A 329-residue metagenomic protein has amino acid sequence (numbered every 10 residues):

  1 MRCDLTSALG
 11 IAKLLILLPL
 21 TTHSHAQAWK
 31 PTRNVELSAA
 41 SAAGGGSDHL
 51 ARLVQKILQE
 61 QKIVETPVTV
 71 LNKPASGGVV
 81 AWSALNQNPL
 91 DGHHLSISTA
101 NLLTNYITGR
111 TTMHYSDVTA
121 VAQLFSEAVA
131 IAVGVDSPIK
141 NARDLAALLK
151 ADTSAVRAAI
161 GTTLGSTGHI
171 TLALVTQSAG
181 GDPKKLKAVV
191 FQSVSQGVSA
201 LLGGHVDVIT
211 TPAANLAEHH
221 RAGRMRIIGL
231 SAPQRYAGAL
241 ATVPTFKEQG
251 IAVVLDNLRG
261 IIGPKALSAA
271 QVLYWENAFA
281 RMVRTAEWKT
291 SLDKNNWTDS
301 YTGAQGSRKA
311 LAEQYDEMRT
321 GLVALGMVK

Functional and structural regions predicted by a protein language model:
M1-T32, K329: Short, low-complexity disordered leader/linker segments with a strong preference for bacterial N-terminal type II
A26-D117, L164, G181-V208, D299-T302 (+1 more regions): N-terminal (or domain-start) structured segment
P31, V35, A84-H94, Y106-Q196 (+2 more regions): Hinge/capping helix and adjacent helix->loop/strand transition within the periplasmic-binding protein
T32-N34, A269-K329: An extracytoplasmic/periplasmic, membrane-proximal ligand-sensing/linker region
A42-G44, A100, G134-I139, G161-S166 (+4 more regions): Short coil/turn segments
G46-L50, V54, G77-A81, A100 (+11 more regions): Stable alpha-helical elements in mature extracytoplasmic
I97-R110, I170-G180, D207-A241: A ligand-binding cleft/hinge motif common to bilobed small-molecule-binding domains
N215-R284, E313-D316: C-terminal lobe and pocket-closing loops of periplasmic/extracytoplasmic Venus-flytrap solute-binding proteins
